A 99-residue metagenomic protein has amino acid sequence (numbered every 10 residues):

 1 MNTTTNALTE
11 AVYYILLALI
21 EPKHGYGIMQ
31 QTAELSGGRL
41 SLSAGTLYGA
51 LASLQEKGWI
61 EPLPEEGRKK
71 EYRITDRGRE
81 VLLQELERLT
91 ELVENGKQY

Functional and structural regions predicted by a protein language model:
N2, N6-T46: N-terminal helix-turn-helix DNA-binding core of bacterial DNA-binding proteins
L47-Y48, L54: Basic amphipathic alpha-helical segments that dock to polyanions
Q55-G67, R73: Beta-hairpin "wing" of winged helix-turn-helix
G67-E85: Basic, amphipathic "hinge/linker" alpha-helix immediately C-terminal to the N-terminal HTH DNA-binding motif
L83-Y99: Amphipathic alpha-helical dimerization/coiled-coil segments that flank or bridge DNA-binding/regulatory modules
